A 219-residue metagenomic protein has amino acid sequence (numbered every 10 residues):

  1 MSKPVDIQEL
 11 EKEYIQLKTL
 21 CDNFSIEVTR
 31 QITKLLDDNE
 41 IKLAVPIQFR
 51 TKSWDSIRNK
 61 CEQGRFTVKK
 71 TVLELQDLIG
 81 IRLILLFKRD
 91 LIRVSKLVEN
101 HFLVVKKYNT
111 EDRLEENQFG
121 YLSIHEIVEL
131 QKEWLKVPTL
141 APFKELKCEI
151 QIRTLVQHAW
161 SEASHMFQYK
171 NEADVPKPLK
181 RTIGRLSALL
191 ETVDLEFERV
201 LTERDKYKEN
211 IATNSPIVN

Functional and structural regions predicted by a protein language model:
M1-L20, K144-N219: An acidic, glycine-/histidine-flanked metal-binding catalytic module
M1-L78, L85, R89, T213-P216: Charge-rich, low-complexity segments
A44-P46, L78-R82, Y121-H125, E145-Q151 (+1 more regions): Broad gene-expression machinery/nucleic-acid interaction feature
L73-L75, Q118, P142-K144: A generic structural micro-feature
L85, V128-L130, I152-T154: Flexible glycine-/small-residue-rich
R93-V94, L135-P138, H158-S161: Short helix/loop capping segments that flank catalytic or ligand/cofactor-binding pockets
N100-K106: A common structural junction motif
K107-L130, W134-A141: Short Gly/Thr-rich strand-loop-strand
